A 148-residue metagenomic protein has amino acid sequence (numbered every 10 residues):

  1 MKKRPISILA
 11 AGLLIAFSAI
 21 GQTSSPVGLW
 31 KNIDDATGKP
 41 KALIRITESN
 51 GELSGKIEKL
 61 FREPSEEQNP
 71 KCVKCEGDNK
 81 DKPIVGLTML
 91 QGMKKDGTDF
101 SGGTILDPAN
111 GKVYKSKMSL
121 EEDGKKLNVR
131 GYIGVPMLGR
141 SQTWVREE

Functional and structural regions predicted by a protein language model:
M1-A10: Bacterial N-terminal signal peptides that target proteins for export
A16-S18: N-terminal signal peptide c-region/cleavage motif recognized by signal peptidases
G21-S24: Boundary of Sec targeting at the N-terminus
D34-S116: Central antiparallel beta-sheet cores of small beta-barrel/beta-sandwich binding domains
C75-D81, N128-V135: Short aromatic-glycine motifs in intrinsically disordered, low-complexity regions
K115-K117, E122-N128: Short, compact, well-ordered microdomains
G124-K126, Y132-E148: Edge beta-strand at a domain terminus
